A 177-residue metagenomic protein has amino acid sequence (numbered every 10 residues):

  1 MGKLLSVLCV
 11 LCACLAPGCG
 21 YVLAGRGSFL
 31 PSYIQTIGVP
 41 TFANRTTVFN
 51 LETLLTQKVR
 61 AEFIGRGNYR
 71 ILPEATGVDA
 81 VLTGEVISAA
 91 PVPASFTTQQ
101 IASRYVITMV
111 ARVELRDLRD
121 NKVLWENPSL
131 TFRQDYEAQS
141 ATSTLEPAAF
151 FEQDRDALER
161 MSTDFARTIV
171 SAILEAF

Functional and structural regions predicted by a protein language model:
M1-C19: Sec-dependent bacterial lipoprotein signal peptides
C19-A61, G65-P73, T142, S162 (+1 more regions): A structural "domain/chain start" motif
S28, I34-Q35, V39, T76 (+3 more regions): Short capping/connector residues at structural and topological boundaries
L30-S32, G77, Q100-T108, R160 (+1 more regions): Short coil/turn motifs at beta-sheet boundaries
I34-T41, D79-I87: Glycine- and acidic-rich phosphate- and metal-coordinating loops
R66-Y69, V81-E152: Surface-exposed short loop/turn segments
A149-S162: Individual transmembrane alpha-helices with interfacial aromatic-anchor signatures
